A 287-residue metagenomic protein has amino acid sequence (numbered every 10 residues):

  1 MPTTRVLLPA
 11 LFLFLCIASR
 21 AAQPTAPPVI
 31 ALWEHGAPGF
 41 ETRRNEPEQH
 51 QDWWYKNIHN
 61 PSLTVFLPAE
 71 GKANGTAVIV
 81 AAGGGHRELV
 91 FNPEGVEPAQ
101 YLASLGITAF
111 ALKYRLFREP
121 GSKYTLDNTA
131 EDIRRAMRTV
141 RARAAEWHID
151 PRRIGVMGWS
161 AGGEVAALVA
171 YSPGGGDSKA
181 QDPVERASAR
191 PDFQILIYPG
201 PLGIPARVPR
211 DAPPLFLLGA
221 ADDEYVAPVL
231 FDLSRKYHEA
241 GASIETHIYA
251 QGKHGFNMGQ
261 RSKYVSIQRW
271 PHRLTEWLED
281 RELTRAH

Functional and structural regions predicted by a protein language model:
Q23-K72: N-terminal cap/lid segment of alpha/beta-hydrolase-fold proteins
A82-R87, A221-D222: Active-site glycine-rich loops that stabilize anionic/oxyanionic intermediates across multiple enzyme folds
V90-F91, E97, R115-W147, Q260-I267: Catalytic nucleophile-loop/oxyanion-hole region of alpha/beta-hydrolase and closely related hydrolase-like folds
F91-F110, S234-R235: Short amphipathic alpha-helix adjacent to the substrate-entry channel of hydrolases
E131-A212: Primarily recognizes the serine-hydrolase "nucleophile elbow" in alpha/beta-hydrolase and SGNH/GDSL folds
F216-G219: Short beta-strand/loop motif that positions the catalytic acidic residue of the alpha/beta-hydrolase fold
E224-F231: Conserved alpha/beta-hydrolase "acid-adjacent" motif
H238-H287: C-terminal catalytic histidine-bearing segment of alpha/beta-hydrolase fold enzymes
